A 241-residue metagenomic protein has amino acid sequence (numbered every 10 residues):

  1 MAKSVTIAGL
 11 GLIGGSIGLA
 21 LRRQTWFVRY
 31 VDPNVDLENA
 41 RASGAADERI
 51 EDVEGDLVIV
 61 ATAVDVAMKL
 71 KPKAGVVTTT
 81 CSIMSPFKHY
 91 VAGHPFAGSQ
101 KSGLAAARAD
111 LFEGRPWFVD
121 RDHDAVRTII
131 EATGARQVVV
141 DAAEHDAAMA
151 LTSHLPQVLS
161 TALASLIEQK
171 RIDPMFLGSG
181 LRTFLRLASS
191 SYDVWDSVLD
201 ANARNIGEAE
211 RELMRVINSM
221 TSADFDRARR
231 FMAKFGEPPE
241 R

Functional and structural regions predicted by a protein language model:
M1-I50, L57: NAD(P)+-binding Rossmann beta1-loop-alpha1 motif at the extreme N-terminus of oxidoreductases
R29-V31, V76-T78, V91-G93, F118 (+1 more regions): Hydrophobic/aromatic beta-strand patches that form the interior of the parallel beta-sheet core in alpha/beta enzyme
D36-N39, S85-F87, D124: Short, charged/polar "capping" segments at the starts of alpha-helices and the immediately preceding loops
E51-K71: Rossmann-like NAD(P)-binding element
V58-V60, T79, V119, Q157: Redox-cofactor binding/interface segments in oxidoreductases and associated redox assembly factors
V64-A106: Rossmann-like NAD(P)(H) cofactor-binding subdomain of soluble oxidoreductases
A109-S189: Internal alpha-helical scaffold of NAD(P)-dependent oxidoreductase catalytic cores
I172-K234: Interdomain hinge/lid region at the active-site interface of Rossmann-like NAD(P)-dependent oxidoreductases
